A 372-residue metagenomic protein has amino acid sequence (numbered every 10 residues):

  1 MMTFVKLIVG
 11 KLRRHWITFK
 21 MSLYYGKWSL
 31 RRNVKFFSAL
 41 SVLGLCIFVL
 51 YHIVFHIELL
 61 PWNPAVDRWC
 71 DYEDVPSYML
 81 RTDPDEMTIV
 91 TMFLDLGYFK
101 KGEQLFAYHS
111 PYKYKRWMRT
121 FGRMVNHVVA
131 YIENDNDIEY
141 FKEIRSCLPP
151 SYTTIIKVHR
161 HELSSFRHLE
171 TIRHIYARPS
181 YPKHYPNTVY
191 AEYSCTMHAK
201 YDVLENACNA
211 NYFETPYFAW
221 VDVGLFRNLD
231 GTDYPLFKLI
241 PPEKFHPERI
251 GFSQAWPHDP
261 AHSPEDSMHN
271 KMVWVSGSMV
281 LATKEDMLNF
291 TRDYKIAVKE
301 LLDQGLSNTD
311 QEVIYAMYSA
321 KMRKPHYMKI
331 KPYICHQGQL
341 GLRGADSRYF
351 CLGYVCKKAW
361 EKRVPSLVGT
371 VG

Functional and structural regions predicted by a protein language model:
T3-C70: N-terminal signal-anchor transmembrane helix specifying type II single-pass membrane topology of secretory-pathway
F55-H56, W62-K113: N-proximal low-complexity "stem/linker" segments adjacent to membrane-targeting elements
Q104-M118, I138-E139, D233-L239, E312: Well-ordered, non-membrane alpha-helical segments in soluble/globular domains
R123-V128, T153: Short loop->beta transition adjacent to catalytic acidic/histidine clusters or analogous donor-positioning motifs
N134-K142: Short, charged/polar "capping" segments at the starts of alpha-helices and the immediately preceding loops
C147-N211: Active-site-proximal specificity loops/subdomain of glycosyltransferases
E192, M197-F252: GT-A fold catalytic core of metal-dependent nucleotide-sugar glycosyltransferases, centered on the diacidic
L225-D233, F245-S253, H258, E265-V371: Catalytic core and acceptor-binding pocket of nucleotide-sugar-dependent glycosyltransferases
